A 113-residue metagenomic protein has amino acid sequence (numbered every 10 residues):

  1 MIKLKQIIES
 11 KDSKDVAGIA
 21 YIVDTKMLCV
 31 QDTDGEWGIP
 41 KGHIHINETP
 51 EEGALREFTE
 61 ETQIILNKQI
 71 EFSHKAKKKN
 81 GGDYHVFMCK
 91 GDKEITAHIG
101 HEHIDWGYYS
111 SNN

Functional and structural regions predicted by a protein language model:
M1-S10: Short acidic, low-complexity intrinsically disordered linear motifs used for protein-protein interactions
E9-M27: Conserved N-terminal beta-strand and adjoining loop/helix that marks the start of the Nudix/MutT-like hydrolase domain
D15-V16, E36-G38: N-terminal first-folded block
C29-Q31: Short, acidic/hydrophobic/Gly-rich beta-strand patch recurrent on exposed beta strands that often constitutes part
W37, G42-N113: Unchanged
